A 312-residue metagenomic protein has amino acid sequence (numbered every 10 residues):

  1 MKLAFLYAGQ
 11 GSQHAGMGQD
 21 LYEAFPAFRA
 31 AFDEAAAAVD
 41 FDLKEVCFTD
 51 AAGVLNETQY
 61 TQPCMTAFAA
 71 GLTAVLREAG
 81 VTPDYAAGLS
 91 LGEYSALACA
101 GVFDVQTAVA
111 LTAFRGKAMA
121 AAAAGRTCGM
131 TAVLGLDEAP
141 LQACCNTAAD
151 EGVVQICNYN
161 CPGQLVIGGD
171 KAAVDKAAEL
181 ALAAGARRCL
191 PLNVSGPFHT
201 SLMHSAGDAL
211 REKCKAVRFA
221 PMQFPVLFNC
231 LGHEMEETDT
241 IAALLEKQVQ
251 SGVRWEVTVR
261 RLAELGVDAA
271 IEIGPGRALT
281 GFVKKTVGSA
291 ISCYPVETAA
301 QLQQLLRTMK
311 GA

Functional and structural regions predicted by a protein language model:
M1-L141, N146, L192, A269-V287 (+1 more regions): FabD-like malonyl-/acyl-CoA
Q10-S12, A37-V39, A100-S251: Alpha/beta catalytic cores of group-transfer enzymes, especially the acyltransferase/condensing modules of polyketide
R77, L182, A263-G266: Non-catalytic positions within long, well-ordered alpha-helices that form the structural scaffold/packing of enzyme
V174, K213, R218, G266 (+2 more regions): NAD(P)-dependent dehydrogenase/reductase Rossmann-like domain
L227, E246, V259-A263, T280 (+2 more regions): Generic hydrophobic alpha-helical scaffold/packing signal
Q250-V267: A short, acidic, amphipathic alpha-helical segment used as a generic capping/interface helix at domain edges
